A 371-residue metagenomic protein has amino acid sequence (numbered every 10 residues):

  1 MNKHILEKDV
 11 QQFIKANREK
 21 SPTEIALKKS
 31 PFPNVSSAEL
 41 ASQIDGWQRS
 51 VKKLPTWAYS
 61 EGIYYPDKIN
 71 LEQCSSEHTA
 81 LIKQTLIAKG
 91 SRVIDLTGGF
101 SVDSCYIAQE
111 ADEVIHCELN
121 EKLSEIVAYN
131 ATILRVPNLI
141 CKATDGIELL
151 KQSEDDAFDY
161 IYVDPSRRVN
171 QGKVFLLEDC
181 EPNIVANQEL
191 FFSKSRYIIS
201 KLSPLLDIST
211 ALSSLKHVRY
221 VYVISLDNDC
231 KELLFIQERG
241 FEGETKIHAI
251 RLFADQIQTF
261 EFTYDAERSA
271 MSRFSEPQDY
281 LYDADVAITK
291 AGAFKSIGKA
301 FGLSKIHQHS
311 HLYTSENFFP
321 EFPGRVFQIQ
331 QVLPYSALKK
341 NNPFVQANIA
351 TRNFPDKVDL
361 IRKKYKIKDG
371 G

Functional and structural regions predicted by a protein language model:
M1-G371: SAM-dependent transferase fold signal centered on methyltransferase-like domains, encompassing both Class I
